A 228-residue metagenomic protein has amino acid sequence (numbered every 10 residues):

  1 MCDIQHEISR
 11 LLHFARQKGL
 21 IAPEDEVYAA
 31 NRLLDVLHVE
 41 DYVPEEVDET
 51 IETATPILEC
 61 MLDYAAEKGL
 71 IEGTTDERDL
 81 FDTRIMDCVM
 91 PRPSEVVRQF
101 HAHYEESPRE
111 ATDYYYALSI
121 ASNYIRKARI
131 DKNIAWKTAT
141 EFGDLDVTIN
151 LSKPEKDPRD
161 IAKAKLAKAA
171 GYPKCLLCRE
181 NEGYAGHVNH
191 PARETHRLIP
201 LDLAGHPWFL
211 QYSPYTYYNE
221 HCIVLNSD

Functional and structural regions predicted by a protein language model:
M1-D228: Active-site microenvironments that recognize anionic phosphate/pyrophosphate groups
